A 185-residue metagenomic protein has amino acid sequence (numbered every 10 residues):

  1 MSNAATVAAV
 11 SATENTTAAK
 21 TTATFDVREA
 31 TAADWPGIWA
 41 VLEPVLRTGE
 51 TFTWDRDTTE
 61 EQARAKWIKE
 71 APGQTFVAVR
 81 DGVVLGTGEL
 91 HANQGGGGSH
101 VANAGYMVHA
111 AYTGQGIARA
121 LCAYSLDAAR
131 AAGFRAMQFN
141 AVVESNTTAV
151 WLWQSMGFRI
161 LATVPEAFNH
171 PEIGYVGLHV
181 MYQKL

Functional and structural regions predicted by a protein language model:
S2-A23, Y106-M107, V164, H170-L185: Terminal substrate-recognition subdomain of acyl/acetyltransferases
T13-T16, E29-A32, D55-A111, C122-Y124 (+2 more regions): Acetyl-CoA-dependent GNAT
D26-I38: A short beta-loop-alpha structural element at the N-terminal edge of CoA-dependent acyl/N-acetyltransferase catalytic
A40-D57: Helix-loop element at the rim of GNAT/NAT acetyltransferase active sites that forms part of the acceptor-substrate
T113, F139-A149, A167-N169: Conserved beta-strand-loop-alpha-helix junction that forms the acyl-donor binding cleft
G114-A129, W151-S155: Conserved acetyl-CoA-binding loop-helix of GNAT-fold acetyltransferases
A129-V142: Conserved GNAT acetyl-CoA-binding A-motif
Q154-V164: Conserved acetyl-CoA-binding loop of GNAT-fold acetyltransferases
